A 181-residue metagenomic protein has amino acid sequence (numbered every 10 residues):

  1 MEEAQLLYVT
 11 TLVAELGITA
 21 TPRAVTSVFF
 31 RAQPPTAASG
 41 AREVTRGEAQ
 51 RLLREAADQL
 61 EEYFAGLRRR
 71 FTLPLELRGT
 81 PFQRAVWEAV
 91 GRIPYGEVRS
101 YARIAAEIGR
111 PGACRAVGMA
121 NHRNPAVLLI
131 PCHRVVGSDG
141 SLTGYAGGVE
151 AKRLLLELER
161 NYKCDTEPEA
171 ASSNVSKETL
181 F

Functional and structural regions predicted by a protein language model:
M1-G112, L158, Y162-F181: Basic nucleic-acid-binding alpha-helical/helix-turn surface characteristic of O6-alkylguanine DNA
G112-L154: Short glycine/serine-rich loop segments
